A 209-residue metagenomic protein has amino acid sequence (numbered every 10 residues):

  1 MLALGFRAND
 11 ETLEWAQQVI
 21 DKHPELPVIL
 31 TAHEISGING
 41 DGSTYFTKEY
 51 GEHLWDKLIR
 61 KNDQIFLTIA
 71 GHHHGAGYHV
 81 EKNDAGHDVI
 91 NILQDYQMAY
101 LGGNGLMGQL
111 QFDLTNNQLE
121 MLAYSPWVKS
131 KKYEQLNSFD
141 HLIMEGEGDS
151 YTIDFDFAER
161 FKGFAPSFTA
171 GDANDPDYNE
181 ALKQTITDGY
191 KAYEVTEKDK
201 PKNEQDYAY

Functional and structural regions predicted by a protein language model:
M1-R7, T31, I90-D95, L122: Active-site-proximal beta-strand elements of phosphoester/diester hydrolases
L2, E14-Q17: Zn2+-dependent metallopeptidase catalytic core
F6-D10, E34-N39, H72-G77, D95-Y100 (+1 more regions): Solvent-exposed loop/turn segments at secondary-structure junctions within structured extracellular/periplasmic domains
D10-E14, D21-F66: Active-site-proximal segments of metal-dependent phosphoesterases and phosphodiesterases across multiple
W15, W55, L106, H141 (+2 more regions): Tryptophan-centered motif/residue detector
D41-T44, V80-K82, Y133-Q135: Short aromatic-enriched loop/helix-cap "lid" or pocket-rim segments at secondary-structure transitions that line
T47-N117: Conserved beta-sheet core of the metallophosphoesterase superfamily
F112-Y207: A short C-terminal boundary segment appended to hydrolase-like catalytic domains
